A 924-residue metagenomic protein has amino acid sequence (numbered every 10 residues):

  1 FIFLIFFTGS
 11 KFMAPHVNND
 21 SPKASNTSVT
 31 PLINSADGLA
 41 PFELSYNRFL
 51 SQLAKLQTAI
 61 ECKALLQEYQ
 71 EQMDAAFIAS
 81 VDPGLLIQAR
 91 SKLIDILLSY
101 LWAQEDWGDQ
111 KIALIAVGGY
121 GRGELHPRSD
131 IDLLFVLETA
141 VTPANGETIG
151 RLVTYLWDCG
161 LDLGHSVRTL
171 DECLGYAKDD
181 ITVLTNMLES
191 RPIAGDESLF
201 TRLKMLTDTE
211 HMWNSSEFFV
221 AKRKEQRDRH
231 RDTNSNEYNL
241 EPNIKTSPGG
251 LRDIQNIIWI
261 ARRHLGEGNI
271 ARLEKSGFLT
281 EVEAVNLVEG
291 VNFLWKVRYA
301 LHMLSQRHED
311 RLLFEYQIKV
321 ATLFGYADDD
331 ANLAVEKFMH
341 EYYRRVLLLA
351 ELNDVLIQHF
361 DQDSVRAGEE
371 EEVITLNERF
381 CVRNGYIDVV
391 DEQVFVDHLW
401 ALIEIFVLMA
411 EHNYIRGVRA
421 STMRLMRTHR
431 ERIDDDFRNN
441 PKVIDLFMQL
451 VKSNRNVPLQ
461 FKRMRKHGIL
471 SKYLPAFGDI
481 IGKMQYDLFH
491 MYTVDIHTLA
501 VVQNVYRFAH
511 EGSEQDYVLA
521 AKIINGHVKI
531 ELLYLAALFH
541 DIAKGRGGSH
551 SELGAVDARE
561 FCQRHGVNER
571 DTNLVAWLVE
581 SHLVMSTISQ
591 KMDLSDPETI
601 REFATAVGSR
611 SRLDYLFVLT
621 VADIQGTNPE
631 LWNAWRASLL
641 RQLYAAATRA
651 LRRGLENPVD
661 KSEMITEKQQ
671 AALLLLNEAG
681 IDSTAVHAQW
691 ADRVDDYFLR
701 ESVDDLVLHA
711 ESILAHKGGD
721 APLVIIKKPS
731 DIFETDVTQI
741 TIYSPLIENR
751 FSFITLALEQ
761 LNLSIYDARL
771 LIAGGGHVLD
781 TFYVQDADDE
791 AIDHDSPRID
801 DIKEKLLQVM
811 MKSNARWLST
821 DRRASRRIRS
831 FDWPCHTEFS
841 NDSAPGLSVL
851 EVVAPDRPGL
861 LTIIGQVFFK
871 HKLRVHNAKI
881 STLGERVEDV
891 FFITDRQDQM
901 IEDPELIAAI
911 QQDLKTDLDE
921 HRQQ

Functional and structural regions predicted by a protein language model:
F1-F12: Short, Lys/Arg-enriched N-terminal segments with co-localized hydrophobic residues within the first ~10-30 amino acids
M13-V117, G123-L125, S129-H490, R559 (+1 more regions): Non-catalytic interface/linker regions that flank or bridge core catalytic/transmembrane domains
S91-E105, A500-A509, S513, L758 (+1 more regions): A short, contiguous, amphipathic alpha-helix enriched in charged residues
A103, W107, R507-K522, D541-K544 (+4 more regions): Conserved helix-loop functional segments at active or binding sites
G123-T148, K275, E289, T493-V494 (+1 more regions): Divalent metal-dependent catalytic cores for phosphoryl transfer on phosphate-bearing substrates
F293-L294, N332-I387, V457-L459, H467 (+2 more regions): Regulatory modules associated with amino-acid/nitrogen control
N439-A536, G545-S551, V556-E560, A576 (+1 more regions): Long, K/E/R/D-enriched contiguous segments that form extended
